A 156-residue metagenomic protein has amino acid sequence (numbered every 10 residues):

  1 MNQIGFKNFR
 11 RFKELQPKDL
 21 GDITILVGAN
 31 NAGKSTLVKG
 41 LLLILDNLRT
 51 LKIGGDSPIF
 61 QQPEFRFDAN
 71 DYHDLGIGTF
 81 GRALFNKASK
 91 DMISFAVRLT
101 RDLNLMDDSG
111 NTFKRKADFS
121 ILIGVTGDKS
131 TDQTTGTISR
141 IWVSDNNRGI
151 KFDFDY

Functional and structural regions predicted by a protein language model:
M1-Y156: P-loop NTPase switch/coupling surface
